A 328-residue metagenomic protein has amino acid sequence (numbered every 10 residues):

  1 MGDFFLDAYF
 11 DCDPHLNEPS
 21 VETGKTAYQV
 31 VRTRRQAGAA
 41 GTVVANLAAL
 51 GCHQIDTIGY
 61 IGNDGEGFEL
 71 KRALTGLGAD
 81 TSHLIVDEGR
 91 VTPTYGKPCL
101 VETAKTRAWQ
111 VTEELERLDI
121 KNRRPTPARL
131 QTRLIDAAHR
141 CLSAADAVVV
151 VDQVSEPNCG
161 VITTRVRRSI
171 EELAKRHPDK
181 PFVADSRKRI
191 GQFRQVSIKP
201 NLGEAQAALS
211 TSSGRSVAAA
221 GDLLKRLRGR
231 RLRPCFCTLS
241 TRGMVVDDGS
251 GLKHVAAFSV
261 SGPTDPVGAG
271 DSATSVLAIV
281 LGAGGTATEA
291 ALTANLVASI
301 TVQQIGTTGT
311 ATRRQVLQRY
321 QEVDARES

Functional and structural regions predicted by a protein language model:
M1-E18, K25, Q29-H254, F258-G262 (+3 more regions): Ribokinase/PfkB-type carbohydrate-kinase core domain
S259-L277: Short glycine/threonine-rich catalytic loop with a Thr-x-Gly-x-Asp
T301: Acyl-CoA/ACP chain-elongation machinery
